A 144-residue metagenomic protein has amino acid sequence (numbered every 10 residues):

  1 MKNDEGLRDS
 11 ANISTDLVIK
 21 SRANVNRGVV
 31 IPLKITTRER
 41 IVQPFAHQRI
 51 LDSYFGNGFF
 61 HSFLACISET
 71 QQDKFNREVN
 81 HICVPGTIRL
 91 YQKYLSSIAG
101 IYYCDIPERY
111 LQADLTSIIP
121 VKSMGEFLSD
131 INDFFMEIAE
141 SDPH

Functional and structural regions predicted by a protein language model:
M1-V18: Active-site metal-binding core of divalent-cation-utilizing nuclease and nuclease-like domains
G6, V30, L90-Q92: Generic structural signal for short, flexible, solvent-exposed coil/loop and linker residues
D9, R27-G86: Catalytic cores of nucleic-acid endonucleases
N12, V18-V29: Active-site beta-strand-loop-beta-strand hairpin of nuclease catalytic cores that positions key catalytic residues
I13, V25-N26, F59, S97: Short, well-ordered loop/turn elements at secondary-structure boundaries
V18, P32, Y102: Residues in well-ordered beta-strands of folded domains
R22, F55, Y91-Y94: A general structural signal for short secondary-structure junctions and capping/turn motifs
I67-H144: C-terminal tail/extension regions appended to the core domain(s) of diverse proteins
